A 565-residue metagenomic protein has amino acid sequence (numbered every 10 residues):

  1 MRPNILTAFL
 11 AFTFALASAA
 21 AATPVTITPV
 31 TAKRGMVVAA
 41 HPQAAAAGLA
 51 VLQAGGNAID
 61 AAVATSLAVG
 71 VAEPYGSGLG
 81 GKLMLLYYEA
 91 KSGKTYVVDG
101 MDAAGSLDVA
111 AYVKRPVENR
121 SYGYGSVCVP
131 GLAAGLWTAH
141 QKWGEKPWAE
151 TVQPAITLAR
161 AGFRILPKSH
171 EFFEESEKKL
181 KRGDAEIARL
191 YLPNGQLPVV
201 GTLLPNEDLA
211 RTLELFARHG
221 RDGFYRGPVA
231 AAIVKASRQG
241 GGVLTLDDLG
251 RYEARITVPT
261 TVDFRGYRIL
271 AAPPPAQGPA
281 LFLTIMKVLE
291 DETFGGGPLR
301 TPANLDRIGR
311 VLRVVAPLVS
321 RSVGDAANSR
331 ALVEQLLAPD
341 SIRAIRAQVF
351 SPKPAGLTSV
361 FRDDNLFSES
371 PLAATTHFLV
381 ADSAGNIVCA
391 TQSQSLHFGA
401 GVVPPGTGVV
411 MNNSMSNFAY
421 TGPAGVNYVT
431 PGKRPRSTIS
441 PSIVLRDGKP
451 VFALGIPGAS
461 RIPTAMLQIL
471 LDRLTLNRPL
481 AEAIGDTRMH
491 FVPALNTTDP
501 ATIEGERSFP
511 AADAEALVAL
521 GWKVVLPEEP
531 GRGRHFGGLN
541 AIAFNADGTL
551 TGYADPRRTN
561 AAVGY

Functional and structural regions predicted by a protein language model:
T7-A17: Bacterial N-terminal signal peptides
A22-A46, A50, A58-R226, A230-Q277 (+4 more regions): Noncatalytic scaffold domains of N-terminal-nucleophile
A61-S66, A149-R160, A231-K235, L299-A316 (+1 more regions): Short, well-structured alpha-helical segments that form the helix of a local strand-helix-strand
V71-Y75, G81-Y96, V243-T245, N386-F452 (+2 more regions): Active-site rim segments in enzyme catalytic domains, especially the processed small/beta chain of N-terminal
S77, G81-E89, T376-V380, P441-I443 (+2 more regions): Short beta-strand scaffold segments in enzyme catalytic cores
I256, L372-T375, S437-I439: Short, small/polar residue-rich loop motifs at catalytic or cofactor-binding pockets
D291-S393, T407, S414, W522 (+1 more regions): Internal maturation/activation junctions in enzymes
D325, A384, K433, M466 (+1 more regions): Extended C-terminal subregions enriched in glycine
